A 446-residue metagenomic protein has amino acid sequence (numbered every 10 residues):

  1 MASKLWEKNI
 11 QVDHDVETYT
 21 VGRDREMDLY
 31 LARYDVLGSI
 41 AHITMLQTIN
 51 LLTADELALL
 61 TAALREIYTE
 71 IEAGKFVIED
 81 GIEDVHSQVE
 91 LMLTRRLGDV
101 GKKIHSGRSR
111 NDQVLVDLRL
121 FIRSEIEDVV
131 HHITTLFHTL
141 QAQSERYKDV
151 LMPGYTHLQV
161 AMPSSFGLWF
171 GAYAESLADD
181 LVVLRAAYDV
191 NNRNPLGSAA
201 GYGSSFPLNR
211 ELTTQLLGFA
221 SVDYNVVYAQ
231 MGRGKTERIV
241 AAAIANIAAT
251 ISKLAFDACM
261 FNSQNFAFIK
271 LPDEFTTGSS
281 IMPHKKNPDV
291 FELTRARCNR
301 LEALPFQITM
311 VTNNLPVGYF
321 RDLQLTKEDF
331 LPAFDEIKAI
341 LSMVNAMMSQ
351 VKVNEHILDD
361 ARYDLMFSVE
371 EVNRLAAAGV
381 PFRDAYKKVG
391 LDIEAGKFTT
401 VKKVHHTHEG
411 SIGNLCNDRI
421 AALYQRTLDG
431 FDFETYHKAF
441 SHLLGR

Functional and structural regions predicted by a protein language model:
M1-G203, L208-T214, T277-G278, F291-L293 (+2 more regions): A helix-coil-helix interface module used to build multimeric assemblies and to scaffold catalytic/cofactor sites
A2-G38, D99-V100, A267, M282-R446: Glycine-rich cofactor/substrate-binding loops
H42, A63-E70, M92, R96 (+12 more regions): Generic, well-ordered alpha-helical scaffold segments in large soluble proteins
T44-L52, L168, R238-N246, E371-A378: Short, well-ordered beta-strand elements within core beta-sheets of diverse protein domains
L59-A62, V227-G232, K388-D392: Short linear loop/turn motifs
E72-E79, G101, K148, M152 (+5 more regions): Residue-level signal for secondary-structure boundary elements
R119-I126, V130-H131, E145, P153 (+4 more regions): Charged, flexible cofactor/metal-binding loops and thiol motifs
